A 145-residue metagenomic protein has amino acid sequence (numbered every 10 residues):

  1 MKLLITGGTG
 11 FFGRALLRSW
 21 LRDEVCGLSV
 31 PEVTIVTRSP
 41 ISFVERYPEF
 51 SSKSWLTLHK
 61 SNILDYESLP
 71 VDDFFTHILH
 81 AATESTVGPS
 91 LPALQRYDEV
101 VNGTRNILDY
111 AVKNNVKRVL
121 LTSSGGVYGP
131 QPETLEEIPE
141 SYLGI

Functional and structural regions predicted by a protein language model:
K2-C26: N-terminal Rossmann NAD(P)H-binding glycine-rich loop of SDR-like oxidoreductase domains
I5-T6, H80, R118-S123: Structural signature of the Rossmann-like NAD(P)-dependent dehydrogenase/reductase core
L21, V25, V71, V112-K113: Residue-level signal for alpha-helix termini/capping positions
P31-T34: Short beta-strand element of Class I
V36-I41, I63: N-terminal Rossmann-fold cofactor-binding loop
S42-W55: Short, conserved SAM-binding/catalytic segment of Class I S-adenosyl-L-methionine-dependent methyltransferases
S52, T57-E99, G125, P130: NAD(P)H-binding glycine-rich loop region in Rossmannoid oxidoreductase-like domains and their noncatalytic homologs
R105-I145: Conserved Rossmann-fold NAD(P)-dependent oxidoreductase catalytic core, especially the SDR/UDP-sugar
